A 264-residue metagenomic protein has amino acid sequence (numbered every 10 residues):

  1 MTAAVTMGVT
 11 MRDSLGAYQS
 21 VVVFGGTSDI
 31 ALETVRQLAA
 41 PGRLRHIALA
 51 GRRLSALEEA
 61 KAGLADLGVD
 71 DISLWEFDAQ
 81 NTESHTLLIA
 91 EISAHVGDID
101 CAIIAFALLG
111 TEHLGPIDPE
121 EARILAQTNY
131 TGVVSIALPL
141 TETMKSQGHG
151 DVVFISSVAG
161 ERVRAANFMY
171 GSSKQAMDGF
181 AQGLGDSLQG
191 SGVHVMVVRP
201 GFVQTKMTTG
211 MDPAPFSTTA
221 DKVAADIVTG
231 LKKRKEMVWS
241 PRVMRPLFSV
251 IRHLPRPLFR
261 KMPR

Functional and structural regions predicted by a protein language model:
T27-D29: Conserved glycine-rich cofactor-binding loop
A39-E59: Conserved glycine-rich Rossmann-like NAD(P)H-binding loop of the short-chain dehydrogenase/reductase
L64-E83: Rossmann-fold cofactor-recognition segment
T86, A107-R123, A166: Conserved mid-core segment of classical short-chain dehydrogenase/reductases
A137, S173: Active-site helix of classical SDR
S157: Residue(s) in the substrate-gating loop at a strand-loop-helix junction that position the organic substrate next
G190, V197, D212-S249: C-terminal helical subdomain
